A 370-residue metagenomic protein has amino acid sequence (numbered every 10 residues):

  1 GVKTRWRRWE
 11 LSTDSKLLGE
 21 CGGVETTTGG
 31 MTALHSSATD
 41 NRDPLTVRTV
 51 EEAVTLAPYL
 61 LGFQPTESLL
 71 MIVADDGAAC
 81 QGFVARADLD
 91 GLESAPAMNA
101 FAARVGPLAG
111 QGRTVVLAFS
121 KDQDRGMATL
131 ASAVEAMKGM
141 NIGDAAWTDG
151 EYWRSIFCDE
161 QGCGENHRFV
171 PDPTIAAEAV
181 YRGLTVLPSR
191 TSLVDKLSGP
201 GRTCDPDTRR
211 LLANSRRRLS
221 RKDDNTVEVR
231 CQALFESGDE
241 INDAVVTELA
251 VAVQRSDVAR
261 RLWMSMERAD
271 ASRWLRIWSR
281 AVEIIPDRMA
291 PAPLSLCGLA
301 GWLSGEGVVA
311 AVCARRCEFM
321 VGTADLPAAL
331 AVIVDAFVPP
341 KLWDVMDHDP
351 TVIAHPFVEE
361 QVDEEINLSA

Functional and structural regions predicted by a protein language model:
G1-R7: Intrinsically disordered, low-complexity basic segments at termini and long loops, enriched in Pro/Gly and/or Arg/Ser
W6, S12-L60, Q64-E67, A78-A370: Charged, compositionally biased boundary regions
L69-V73: Short beta-strand scaffold segments in enzyme catalytic cores
